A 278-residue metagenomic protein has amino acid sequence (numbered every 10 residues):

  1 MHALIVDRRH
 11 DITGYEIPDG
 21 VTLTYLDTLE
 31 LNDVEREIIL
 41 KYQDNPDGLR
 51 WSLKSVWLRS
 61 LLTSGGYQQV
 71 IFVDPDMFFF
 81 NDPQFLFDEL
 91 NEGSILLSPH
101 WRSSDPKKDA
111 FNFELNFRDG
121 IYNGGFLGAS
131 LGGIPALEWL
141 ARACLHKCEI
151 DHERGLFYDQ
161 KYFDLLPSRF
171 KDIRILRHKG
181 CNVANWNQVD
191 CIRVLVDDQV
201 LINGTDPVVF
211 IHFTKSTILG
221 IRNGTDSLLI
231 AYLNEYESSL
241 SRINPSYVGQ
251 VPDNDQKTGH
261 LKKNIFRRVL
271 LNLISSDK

Functional and structural regions predicted by a protein language model:
M1-K278: Glycosyltransferase catalytic domains, chiefly GT-A lineage
